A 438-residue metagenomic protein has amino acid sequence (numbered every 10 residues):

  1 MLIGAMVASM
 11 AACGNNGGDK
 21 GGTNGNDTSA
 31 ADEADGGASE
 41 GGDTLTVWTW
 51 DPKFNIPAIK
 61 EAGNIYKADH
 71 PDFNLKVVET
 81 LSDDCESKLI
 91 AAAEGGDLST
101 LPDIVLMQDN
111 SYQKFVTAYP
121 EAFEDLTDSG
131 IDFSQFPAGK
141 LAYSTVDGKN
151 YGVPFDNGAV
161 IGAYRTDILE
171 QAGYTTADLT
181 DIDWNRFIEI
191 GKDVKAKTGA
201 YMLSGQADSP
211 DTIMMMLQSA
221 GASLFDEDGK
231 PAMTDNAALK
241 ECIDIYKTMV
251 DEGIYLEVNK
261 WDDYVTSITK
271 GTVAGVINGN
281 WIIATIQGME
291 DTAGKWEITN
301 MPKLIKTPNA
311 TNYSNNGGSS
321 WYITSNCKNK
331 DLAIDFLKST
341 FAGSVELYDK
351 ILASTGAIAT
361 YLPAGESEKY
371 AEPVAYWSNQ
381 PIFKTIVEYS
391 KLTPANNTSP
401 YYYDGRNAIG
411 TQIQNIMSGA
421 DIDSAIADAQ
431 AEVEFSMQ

Functional and structural regions predicted by a protein language model:
M1-T46, A68, S424-A427, A431-Q438: Short, low-complexity disordered leader/linker segments with a strong preference for bacterial N-terminal type II
I65-F136, Q171-G173, T272-G275, E290: Extracytoplasmic "Venus flytrap"/periplasmic binding protein-like
A68, N74, G95, A172 (+5 more regions): Extracytoplasmic/periplasmic substrate-recognition and gating elements
L106-I161, N185-I190, M215, K295-M301 (+2 more regions): Hinge/lid segment of periplasmic solute-binding proteins
E121, A284, S319-Y403: Mature extracytoplasmic/periplasmic domains
T145, A375-E432: C-terminal capping/gating helix-and-loop segments adjacent to ligand/active sites or protein-protein/ligand interfaces
K149-F155, V160, E170, N185-P231 (+2 more regions): Extracytoplasmic/periplasmic solute-binding protein
I188-D193, G229-V258, M301: Glycine-centered hinge/linker elements that transmit conformational signals in sensory and ligand-binding systems
